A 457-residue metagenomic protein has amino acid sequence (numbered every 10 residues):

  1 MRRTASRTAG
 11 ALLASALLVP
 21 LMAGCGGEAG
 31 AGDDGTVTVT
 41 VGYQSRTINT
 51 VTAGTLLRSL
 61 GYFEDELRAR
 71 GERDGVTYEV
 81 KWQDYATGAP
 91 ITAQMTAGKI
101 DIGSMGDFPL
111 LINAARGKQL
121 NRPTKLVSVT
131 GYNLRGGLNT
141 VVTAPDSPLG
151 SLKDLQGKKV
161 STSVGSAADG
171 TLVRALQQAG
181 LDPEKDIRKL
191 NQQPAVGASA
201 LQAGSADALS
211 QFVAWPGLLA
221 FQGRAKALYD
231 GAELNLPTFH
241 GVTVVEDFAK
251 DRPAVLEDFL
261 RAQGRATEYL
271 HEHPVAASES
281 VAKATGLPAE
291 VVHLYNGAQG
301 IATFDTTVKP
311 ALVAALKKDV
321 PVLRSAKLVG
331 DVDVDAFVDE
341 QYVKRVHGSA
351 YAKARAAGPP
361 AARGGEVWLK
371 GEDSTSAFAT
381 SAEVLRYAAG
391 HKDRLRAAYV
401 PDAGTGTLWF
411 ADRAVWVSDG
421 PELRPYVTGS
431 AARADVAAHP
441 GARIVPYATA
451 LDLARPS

Functional and structural regions predicted by a protein language model:
P20-G24: C-terminal motif of bacterial Sec signal peptides marking the signal peptidase cleavage site
G26-A29: Bacterial signal peptide processing site
D33-E184, R188-N191, D207, L236: Short, glycine-/small- and polar/acidic-enriched structural segments that line small-molecule recognition paths
I48, R252-G330: Secondary-structure end/capping motifs
L138-P148, T238-A254, V417-D419: A bilobed periplasmic-binding-protein/Venus flytrap-type ligand-binding module shared by bacterial periplasmic
K189, A195-K283, A382, G390-A398 (+1 more regions): Pocket-lining segment of extracytoplasmic ligand-binding domains
R324-P360: Conserved C-terminal helix/tail region of periplasmic/extracytoplasmic solute-binding proteins
Y351-A377, S381-S457: Intrinsically disordered, low-complexity linkers and terminal regions that flank or interleave Cys/His-based
